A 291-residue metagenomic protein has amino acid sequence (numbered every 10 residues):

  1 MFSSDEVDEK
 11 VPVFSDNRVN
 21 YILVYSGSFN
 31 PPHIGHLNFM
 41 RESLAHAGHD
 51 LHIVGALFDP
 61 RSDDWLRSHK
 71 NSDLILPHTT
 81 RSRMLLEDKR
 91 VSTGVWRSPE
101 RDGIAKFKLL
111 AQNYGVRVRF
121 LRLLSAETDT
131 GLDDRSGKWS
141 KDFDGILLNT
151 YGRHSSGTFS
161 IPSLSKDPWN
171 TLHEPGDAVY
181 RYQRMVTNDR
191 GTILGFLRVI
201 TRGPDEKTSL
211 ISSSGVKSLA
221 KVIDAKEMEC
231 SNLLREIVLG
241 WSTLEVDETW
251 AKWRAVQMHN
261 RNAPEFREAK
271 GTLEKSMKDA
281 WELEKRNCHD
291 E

Functional and structural regions predicted by a protein language model:
M1-E291: Nucleotidyltransferase catalytic core that binds NTPs
